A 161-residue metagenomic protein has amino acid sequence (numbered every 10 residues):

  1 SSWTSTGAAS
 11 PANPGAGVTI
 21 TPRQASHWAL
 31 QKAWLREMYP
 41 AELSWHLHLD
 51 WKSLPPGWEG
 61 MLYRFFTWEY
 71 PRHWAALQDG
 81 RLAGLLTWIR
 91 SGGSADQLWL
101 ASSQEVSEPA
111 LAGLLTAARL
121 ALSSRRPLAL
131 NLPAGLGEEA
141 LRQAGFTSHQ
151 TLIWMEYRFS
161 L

Functional and structural regions predicted by a protein language model:
S1-G93: Amide-forming acyltransferase catalytic core, primarily the GNAT-like/NAT-type and related acyltransferase folds
S1-N13, T116, R125-L161: Active-site/acyl-donor-binding loops of N-acyltransferases
H27, S107, G137: Short phosphate-engaging motifs
F66-E69, L120-S124: Flexible, charged surface loops at secondary-structure boundaries
P71, A83, A95-Q97, R125-P127 (+1 more regions): Active-site lining segments that contact anionic ligands and/or coordinate catalytic metals
A76, L98-S102, N131: Conserved beta-strand segments of the P-loop GTPase G domain that flank and frequently precede/overlap
I89-L111: Conserved acetyl-CoA binding element of GNAT-fold acetyltransferases
L111-S123: A conserved short alpha-helix in the GNAT/GCN5 acetyltransferase fold that borders and helps form the acetyl-CoA
